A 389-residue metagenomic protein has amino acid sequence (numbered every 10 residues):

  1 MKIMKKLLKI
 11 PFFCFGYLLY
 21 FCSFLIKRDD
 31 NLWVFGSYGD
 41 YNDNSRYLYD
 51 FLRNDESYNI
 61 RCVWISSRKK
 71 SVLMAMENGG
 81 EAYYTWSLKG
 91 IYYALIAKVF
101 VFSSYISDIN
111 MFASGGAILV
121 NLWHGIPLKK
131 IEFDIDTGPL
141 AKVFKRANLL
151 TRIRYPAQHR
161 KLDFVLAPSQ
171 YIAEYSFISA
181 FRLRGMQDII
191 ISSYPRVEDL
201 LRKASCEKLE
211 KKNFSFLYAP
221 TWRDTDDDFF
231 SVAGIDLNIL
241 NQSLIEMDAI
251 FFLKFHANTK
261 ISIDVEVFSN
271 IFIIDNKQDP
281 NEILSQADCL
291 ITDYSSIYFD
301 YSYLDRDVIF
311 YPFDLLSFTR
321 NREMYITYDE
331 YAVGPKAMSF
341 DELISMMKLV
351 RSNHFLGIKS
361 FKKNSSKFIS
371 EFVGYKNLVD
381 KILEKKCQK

Functional and structural regions predicted by a protein language model:
M1-L88: N-terminal pre-catalytic "stem/leader" segment of glycosyltransferase-like enzymes
K2-Y20, E132-T225, A257, L356: A nucleotide-sugar donor-handling region in carbohydrate enzymes
Y41-D50, N54-E56, S179, I189-V265 (+1 more regions): Conserved catalytic-core segment of nucleotide-activated headgroup transferases in glycan assembly
Y83-V99, A257-F299: Donor nucleotide-activated moiety binding/catalytic core segment of transferases that use nucleotide-activated donors
F100-K130, Q278-R322: A donor-sugar binding/catalytic signature common to diverse glycosyltransferases and related nucleotide-sugar
F100-V101, L162-S169, I250-F252, L290-I291: A short beta-strand/loop micro-motif in the catalytic core of glycosyltransferases that engages the nucleotide-sugar
E266, S296-K367: Catalytic binding pocket for nucleotide-activated donors in carbohydrate/polymer assembly enzymes
E371-K389: C-terminal alpha-helical cap of glycosyltransferases
